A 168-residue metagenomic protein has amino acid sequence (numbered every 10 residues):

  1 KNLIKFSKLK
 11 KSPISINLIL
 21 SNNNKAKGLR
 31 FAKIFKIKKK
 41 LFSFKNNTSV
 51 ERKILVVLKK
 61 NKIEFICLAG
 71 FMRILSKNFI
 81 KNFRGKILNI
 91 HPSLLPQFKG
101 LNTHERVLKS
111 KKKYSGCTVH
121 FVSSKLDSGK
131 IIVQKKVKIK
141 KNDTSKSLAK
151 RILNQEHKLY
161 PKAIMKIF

Functional and structural regions predicted by a protein language model:
K1-F168: One-carbon transfer enzymes
